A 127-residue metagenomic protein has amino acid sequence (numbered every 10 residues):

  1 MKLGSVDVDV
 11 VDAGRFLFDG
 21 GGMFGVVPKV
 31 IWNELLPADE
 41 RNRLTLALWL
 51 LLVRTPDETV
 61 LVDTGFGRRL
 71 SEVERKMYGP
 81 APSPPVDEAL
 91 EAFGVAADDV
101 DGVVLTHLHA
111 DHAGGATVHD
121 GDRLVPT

Functional and structural regions predicted by a protein language model:
M1-G4: C-terminal regulatory/interaction regions
V6-D7, A13-F93: Conserved beta-strand hairpin/beta-sheet module of binuclear metal-dependent hydrolase folds, prominently
V10, L61-D63, D99-L105: A structural signal for short, well-ordered beta-strand segments and their strand-loop junctions that often border
G79-T127: Active-site metal-binding motif and surrounding structural segment of the metallo-beta-lactamase
